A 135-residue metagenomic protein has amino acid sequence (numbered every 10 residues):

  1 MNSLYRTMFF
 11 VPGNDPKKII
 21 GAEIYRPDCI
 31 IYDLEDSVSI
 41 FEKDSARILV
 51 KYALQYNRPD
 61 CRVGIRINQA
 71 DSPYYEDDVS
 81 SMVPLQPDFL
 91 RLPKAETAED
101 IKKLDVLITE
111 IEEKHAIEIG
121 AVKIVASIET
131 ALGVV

Functional and structural regions predicted by a protein language model:
N2-V135: Conserved alpha/beta-domain cores
